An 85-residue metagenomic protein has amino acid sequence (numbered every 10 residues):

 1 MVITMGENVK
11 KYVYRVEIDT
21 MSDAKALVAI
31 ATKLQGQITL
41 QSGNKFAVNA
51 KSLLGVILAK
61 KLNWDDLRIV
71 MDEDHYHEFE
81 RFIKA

Functional and structural regions predicted by a protein language model:
V2-T4, R81: C-terminal binding/interaction regions
N8-E17: Short glycine-/aliphatic-rich beta-strand segments at the starts of folded cytosolic domains
V16-D19, K45, R68: Glycine- and other small-residue-rich loops at beta-strand/loop junctions that grip anionic moieties
M21-Q37, K45-K61, E78-R81: Amphipathic alpha-helical interaction surfaces in cytosolic regulatory modules
K60-A85: C-terminal structural segments of small proteins and small subunits
